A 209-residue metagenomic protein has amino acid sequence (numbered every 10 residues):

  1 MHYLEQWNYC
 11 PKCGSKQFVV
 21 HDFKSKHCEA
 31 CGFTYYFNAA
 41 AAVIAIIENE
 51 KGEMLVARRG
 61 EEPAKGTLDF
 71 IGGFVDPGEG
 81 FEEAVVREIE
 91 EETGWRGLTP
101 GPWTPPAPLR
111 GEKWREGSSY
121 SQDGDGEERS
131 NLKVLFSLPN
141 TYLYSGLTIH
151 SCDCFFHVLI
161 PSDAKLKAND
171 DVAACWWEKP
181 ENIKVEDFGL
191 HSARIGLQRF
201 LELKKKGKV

Functional and structural regions predicted by a protein language model:
M1-E5, I149, I160, A164-V209: Nudix hydrolase/Nudix homology domain
W7, S25: Residues immediately within or flanking Cys/His clusters that coordinate Zn2+ in small zinc-binding modules
C10-C13, C28-C31: Short cysteine-rich clusters marking metal-coordination/redox-active sites
F18-V19, Y36: Short functional micro-motifs and their immediate structural scaffolds
A30-M54, F74: Conserved N-terminal beta-strand and adjoining loop/helix that marks the start of the Nudix/MutT-like hydrolase domain
N49-E91, W95: Conserved Nudix-box catalytic region and its N-terminal flanking loop in Nudix hydrolases and closely related
V86, G94-P105, E127-D163: Active-site segment of metal-dependent pyrophosphate-handling enzymes, primarily the Nudix hydrolase catalytic core
G111-E116, D123-D125: Glycine-biased, low-complexity coil/linker segments
